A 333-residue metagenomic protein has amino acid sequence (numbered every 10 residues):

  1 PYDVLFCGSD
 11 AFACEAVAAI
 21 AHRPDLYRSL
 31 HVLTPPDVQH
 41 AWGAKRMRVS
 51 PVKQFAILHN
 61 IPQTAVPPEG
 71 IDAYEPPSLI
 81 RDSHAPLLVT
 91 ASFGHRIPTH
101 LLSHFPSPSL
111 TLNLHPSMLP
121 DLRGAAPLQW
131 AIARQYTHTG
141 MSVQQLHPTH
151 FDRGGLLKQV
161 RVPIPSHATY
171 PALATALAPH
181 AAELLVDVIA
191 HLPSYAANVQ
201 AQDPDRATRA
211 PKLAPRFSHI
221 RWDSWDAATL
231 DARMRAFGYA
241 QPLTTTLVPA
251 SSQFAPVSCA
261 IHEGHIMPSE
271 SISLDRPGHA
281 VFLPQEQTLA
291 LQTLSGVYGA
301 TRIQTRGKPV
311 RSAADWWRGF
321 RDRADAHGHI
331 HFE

Functional and structural regions predicted by a protein language model:
P1-Q241, T305-G307, R318, D322-E333: One-carbon transfer enzymes
S218-E333: An anion-binding loop in the catalytic cleft
